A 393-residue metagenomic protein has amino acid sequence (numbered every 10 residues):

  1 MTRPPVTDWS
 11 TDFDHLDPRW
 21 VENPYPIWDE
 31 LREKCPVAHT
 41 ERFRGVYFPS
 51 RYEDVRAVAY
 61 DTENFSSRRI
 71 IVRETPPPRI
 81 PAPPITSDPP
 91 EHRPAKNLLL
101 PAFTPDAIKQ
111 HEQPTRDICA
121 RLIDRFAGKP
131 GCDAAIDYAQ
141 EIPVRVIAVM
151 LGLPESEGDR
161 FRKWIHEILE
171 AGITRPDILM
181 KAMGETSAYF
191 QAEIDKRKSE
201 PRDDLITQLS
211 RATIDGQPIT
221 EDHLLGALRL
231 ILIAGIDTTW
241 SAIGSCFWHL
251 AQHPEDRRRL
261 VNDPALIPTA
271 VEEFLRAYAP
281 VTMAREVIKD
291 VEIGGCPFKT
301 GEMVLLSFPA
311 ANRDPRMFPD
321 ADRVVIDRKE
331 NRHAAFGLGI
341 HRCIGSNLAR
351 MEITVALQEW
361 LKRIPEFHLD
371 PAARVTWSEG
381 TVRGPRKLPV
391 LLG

Functional and structural regions predicted by a protein language model:
M1-G393: Cytochrome P450
